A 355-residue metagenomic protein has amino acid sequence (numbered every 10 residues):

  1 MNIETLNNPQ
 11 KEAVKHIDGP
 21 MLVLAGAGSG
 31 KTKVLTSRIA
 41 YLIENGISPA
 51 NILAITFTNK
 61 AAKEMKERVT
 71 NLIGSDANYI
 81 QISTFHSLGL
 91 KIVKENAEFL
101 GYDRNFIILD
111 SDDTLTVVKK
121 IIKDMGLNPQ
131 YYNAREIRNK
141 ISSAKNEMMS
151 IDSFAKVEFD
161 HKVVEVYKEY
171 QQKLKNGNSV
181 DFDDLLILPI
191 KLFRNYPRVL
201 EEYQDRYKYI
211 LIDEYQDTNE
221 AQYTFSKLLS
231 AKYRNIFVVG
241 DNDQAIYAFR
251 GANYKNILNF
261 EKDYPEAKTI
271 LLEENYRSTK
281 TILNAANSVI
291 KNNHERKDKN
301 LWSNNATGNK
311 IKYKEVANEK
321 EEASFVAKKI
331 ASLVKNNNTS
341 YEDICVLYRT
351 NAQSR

Functional and structural regions predicted by a protein language model:
N2-D18, A221: N-terminal pre-P-loop "Q-motif" helix
I3, L100, F106-I108, I246 (+1 more regions): Short clusters of hydrophobic/aromatic residues that line enzyme substrate/ligand-binding pockets
P9-E12, R38, L188, F225 (+2 more regions): Well-ordered alpha-helical segments embedded in enzymatic catalytic cores
D18-M21, S29, A40-Y209, R234 (+5 more regions): A basic/glycine-biased coupling hinge at the interface between accessory DNA-binding modules
S29, I212, Q216-N292, N300-N304: Conserved helicase motor core of SF1/SF2 NTP-dependent helicases
S29-L35, E266-K268, E273-R355: Helicase P-loop NTPase motor core
T32-A40, M65-K66, Q222, V326: Motif I (Walker A/P-loop) of helicase-class P-loop NTPases
A54, I82, V238-V239, L271 (+1 more regions): Conserved SAM-binding loop
